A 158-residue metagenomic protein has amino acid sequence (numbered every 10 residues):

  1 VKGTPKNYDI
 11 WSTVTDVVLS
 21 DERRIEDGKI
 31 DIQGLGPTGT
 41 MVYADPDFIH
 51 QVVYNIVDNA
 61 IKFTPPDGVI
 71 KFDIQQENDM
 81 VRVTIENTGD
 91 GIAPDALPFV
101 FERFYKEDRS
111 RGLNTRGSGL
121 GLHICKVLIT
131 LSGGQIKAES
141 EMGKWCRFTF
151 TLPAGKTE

Functional and structural regions predicted by a protein language model:
V1-T4, M41-A44: Conserved micro-motifs of the catalytic ATP-binding
K6-N7, E26, D31-T40: Conserved catalytic submotifs in the C-terminal HATPase_c
A60-I61: Short helix-loop "hinge" at the ATP-lid/N-box region of the Bergerat-fold HATPase_c
N87: Acidic ATP/Mg2+-coordinating residue in the GHKL
I92-K106: Short conserved segment of the HATPase_c
R116, G121, C125: Short alpha-helical Gxxx[C/S/T] motif in the catalytic ATP-binding
G133-G134: Conserved glycine-rich
